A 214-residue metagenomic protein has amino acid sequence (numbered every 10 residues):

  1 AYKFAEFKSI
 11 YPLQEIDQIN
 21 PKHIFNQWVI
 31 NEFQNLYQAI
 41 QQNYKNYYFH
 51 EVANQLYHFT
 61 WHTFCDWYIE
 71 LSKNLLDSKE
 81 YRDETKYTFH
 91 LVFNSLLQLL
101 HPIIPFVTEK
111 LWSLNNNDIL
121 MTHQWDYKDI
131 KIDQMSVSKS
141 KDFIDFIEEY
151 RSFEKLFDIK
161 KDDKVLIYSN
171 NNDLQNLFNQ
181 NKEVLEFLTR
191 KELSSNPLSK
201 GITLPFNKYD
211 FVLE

Functional and structural regions predicted by a protein language model:
A1: Short beta-strand/turn segments that mark the catalytic/cofactor-handling region of acyl-thioester transfer
A5-Q41, I69-E148: Acidic, turn-prone loop/beta-hairpin segments
Y44-E51: Short helix-adjacent coil turns
A53, Y57-H58: Aromatic-lined ligand-binding clefts that engage carbohydrates, nucleic acids, or primary amines
D118-E214: C-terminal low-complexity, glycine/proline- and small-hydrophobic-enriched intrinsically disordered tails that act as
